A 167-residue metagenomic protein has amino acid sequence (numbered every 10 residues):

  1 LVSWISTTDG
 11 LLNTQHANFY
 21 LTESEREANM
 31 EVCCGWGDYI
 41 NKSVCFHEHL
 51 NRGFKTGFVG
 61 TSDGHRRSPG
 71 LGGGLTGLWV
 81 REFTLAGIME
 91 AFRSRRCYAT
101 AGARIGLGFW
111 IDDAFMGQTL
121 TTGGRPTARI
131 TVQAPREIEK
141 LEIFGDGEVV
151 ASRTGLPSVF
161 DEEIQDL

Functional and structural regions predicted by a protein language model:
L1-L167: Extended, charged catalytic domains and RNA/DNA-binding interfaces, predominantly in divalent-metal-using enzymes
